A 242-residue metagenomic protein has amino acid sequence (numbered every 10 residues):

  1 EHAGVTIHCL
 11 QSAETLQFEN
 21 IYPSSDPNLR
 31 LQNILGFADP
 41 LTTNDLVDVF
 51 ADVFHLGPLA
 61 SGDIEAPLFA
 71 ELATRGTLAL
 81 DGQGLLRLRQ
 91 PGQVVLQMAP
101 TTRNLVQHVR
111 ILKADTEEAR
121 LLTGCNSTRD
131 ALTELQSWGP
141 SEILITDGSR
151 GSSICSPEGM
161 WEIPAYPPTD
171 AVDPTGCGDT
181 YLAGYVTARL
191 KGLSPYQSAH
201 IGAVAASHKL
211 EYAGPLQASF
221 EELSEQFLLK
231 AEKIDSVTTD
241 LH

Functional and structural regions predicted by a protein language model:
E1-P58, G62, P67-T77, F227-H242: Conserved N-terminal subdomain of the carbohydrate kinase-like
H2-I7, H108, G139-S141: A short helix-to-beta-strand connector/capping loop
S12-A13, Q83-L85, Y166-D170: Short, acidic/turn-prone active-site loops that include or flank metal/cofactor- and phosphate-binding residues
L16-E19, R87-G92, A171-T175: Short, charged, surface-exposed secondary-structure boundary motifs
D48-F50, V106, S137: Alpha-helix termination/capping residues and helix-transition junctions
V53, G57-T133: Conserved beta-alpha-beta core of the PfkB/ribokinase-like small-molecule kinase fold
L96-A99, R103-N104, T128-H242: Conserved phosphate-binding/catalytic region of the ribokinase-like
